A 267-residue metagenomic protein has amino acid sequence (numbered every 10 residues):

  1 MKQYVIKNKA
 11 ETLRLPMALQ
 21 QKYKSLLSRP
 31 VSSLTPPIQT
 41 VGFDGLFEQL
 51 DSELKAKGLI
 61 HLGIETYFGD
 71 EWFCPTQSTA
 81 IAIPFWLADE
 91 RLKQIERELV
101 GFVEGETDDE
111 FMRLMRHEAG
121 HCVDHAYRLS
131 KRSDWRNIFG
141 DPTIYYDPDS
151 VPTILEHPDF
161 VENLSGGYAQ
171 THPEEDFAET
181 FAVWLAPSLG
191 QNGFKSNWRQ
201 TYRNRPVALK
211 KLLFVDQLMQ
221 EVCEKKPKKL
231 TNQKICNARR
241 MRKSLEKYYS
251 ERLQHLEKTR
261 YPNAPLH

Functional and structural regions predicted by a protein language model:
M1-G42, T79-I83, L87-A88: Non-catalytic architectural context of zinc metalloproteases
K2-Q21, E175-H267: Pan-zinc metallopeptidase signature
L34-Q39, N163-H172, F194, W198-R203: Active-site rim elements
L34-Q94, G105, D109: Auxiliary, metal-adjacent structural segments of Zn-dependent hydrolase domains
L87-E98, Y146-D159, L189: Active-site-adjacent bridging/hinge elements
I95-R116, G166-A169: Short pre-active-site segment immediately N-terminal to the catalytic Zn-binding motif
G105-D109, R113, H125-D159: Post-HEXXH active-site segment of zinc metalloproteases
G120-R128, A182: Active-site-flanking alpha-helical
